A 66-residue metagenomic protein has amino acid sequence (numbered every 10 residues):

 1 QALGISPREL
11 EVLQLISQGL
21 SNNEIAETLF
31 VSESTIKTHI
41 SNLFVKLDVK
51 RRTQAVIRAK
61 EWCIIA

Functional and structural regions predicted by a protein language model:
Q1-L15: Regulatory hinge/linker segments at domain boundaries that couple sensory/effector modules to output domains
S6-R8, F30, R58: Exposed, low-complexity/repetitive linear segments and helix-based recognition motifs, biased toward charged/polar
G19-Q54, E61: Recognition helix of helix-turn-helix DNA-binding domains
I65-A66: …primarily DNA-binding HTH/wHTH and HhH modules…
